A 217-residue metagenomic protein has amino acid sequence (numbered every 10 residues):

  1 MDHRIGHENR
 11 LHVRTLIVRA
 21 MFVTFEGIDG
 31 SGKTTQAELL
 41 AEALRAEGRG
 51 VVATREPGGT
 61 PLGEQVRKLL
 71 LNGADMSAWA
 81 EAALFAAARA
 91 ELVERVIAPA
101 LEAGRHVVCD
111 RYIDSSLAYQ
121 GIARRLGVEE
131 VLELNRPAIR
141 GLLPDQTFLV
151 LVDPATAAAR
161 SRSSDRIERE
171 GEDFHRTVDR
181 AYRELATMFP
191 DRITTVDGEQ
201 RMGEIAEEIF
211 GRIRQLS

Functional and structural regions predicted by a protein language model:
H12, L16, L39-A41, A155-S217: NTP-dependent small-molecule kinase module
R19-F22: Pre-Walker A (Motif I) flank of P-loop NTPase domains
F25: Hydrophobic anchor at the beta1->P-loop junction of P-loop NTPases
I28: P-loop (Walker A) phosphate-binding loop of NTP-binding proteins
K33: Conserved lysine of the Walker
Q36: Hydrophobic positions on the alpha1 helix immediately C-terminal to the Walker A/P-loop
R49-I139, A206-E208: ATP-dependent small-molecule kinase phosphotransfer cores that center on conserved nucleotide phosphate-binding segments
R111, S115-R180: A glycine- and Lys/Arg-enriched "phosphate-lid" helix/loop adjacent to the NTP-binding pocket of small-molecule kinases
